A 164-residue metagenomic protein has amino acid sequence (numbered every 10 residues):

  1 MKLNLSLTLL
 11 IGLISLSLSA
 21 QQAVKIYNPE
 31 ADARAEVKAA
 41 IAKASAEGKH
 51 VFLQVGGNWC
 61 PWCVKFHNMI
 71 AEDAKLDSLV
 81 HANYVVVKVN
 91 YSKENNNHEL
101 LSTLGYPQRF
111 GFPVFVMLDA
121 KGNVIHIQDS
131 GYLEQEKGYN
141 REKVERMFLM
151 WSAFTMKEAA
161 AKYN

Functional and structural regions predicted by a protein language model:
M1-A23: Bacterial Sec-dependent N-terminal signal peptides
P29-H50: A short beta-strand-turn-helix
A31, D73-H98: Thiol-based oxidoreductase modules, predominantly thioredoxin-like and allied folds used for disulfide exchange
E47-V51, A82-V87, G111-P113, A120-N123: Loop/turn elements at helix/coil->beta-strand transitions in domains of secreted/extracellular proteins
V55-A71: Conserved redox-active cysteine motifs that mediate thiol-disulfide chemistry, especially di-cysteine Cys-X(1-2)-Cys
S92-F112, K121: Structural alpha/beta surface segment adjacent to cysteine/selenocysteine redox centers across thiol/disulfide enzymes
F110-Y163: Non-catalytic, surface beta->alpha helical segment in thiol-disulfide oxidoreductase systems
